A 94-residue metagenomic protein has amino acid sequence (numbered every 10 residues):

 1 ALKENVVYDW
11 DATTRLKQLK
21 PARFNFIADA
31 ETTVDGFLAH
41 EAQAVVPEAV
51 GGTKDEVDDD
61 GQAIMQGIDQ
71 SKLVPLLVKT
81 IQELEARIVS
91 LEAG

Functional and structural regions predicted by a protein language model:
A1-G94: Intramolecular chaperone/auto-protease modules of tailspike-like proteins
